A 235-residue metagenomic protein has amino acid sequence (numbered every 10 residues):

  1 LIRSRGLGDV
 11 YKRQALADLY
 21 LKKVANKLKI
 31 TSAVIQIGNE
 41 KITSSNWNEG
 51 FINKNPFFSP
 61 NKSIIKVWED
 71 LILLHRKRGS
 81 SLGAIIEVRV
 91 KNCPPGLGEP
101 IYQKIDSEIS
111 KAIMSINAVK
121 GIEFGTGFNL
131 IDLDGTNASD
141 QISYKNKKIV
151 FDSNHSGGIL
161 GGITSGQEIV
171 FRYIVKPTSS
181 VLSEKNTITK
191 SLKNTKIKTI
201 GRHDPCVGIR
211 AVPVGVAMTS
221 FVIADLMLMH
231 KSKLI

Functional and structural regions predicted by a protein language model:
L1-Y11: Single conserved hydrophobic/aromatic residue that forms the stacking wall/gate of nucleotide- or nucleobase-binding
S4-R5, P95-E99, N154-L160, R202-P213: A short glycine/serine-rich beta->alpha loop
R13, A17, I209-A211: Well-ordered alpha/beta subsegment
A15-G38, P177-L182, S220-L234: Long, well-ordered alpha-helical segments
D18-V90: Active-site helix-to-loop segments that bind/position phosphate- or nucleotide-bearing substrates and donors across
S32-P60, N92-P94, V119, S179-H203: Glycine-rich, flexible beta-strand/loop modules in the N-terminal catalytic cores of phosphate-handling
G79-L82, I86-N194: Glycine-rich anion/phosphate-binding loop at the beta-strand->alpha-helix junction
V170, T178-I235: Internal helix-turn-beta structural module
